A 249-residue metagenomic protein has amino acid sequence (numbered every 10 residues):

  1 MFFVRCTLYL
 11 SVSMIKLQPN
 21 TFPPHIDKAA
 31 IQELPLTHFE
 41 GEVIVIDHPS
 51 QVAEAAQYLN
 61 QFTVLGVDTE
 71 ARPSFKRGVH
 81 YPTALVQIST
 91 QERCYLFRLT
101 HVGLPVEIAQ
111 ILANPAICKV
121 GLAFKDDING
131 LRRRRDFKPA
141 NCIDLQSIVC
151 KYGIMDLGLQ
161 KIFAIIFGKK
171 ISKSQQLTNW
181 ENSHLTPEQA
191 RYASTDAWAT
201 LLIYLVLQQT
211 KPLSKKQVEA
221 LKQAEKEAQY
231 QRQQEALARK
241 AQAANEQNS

Functional and structural regions predicted by a protein language model:
L10-L65, R134, L145, W198 (+1 more regions): N-terminal accessory regions of nucleic-acid-interacting proteins
I44-D47, N60-V64, P73-K173, L177-Y192 (+1 more regions): Conserved DEDDh/DEDDy metal-dependent 3′-5′ exonuclease domain
D68: Short conserved active-site loop signatures built around small residues
